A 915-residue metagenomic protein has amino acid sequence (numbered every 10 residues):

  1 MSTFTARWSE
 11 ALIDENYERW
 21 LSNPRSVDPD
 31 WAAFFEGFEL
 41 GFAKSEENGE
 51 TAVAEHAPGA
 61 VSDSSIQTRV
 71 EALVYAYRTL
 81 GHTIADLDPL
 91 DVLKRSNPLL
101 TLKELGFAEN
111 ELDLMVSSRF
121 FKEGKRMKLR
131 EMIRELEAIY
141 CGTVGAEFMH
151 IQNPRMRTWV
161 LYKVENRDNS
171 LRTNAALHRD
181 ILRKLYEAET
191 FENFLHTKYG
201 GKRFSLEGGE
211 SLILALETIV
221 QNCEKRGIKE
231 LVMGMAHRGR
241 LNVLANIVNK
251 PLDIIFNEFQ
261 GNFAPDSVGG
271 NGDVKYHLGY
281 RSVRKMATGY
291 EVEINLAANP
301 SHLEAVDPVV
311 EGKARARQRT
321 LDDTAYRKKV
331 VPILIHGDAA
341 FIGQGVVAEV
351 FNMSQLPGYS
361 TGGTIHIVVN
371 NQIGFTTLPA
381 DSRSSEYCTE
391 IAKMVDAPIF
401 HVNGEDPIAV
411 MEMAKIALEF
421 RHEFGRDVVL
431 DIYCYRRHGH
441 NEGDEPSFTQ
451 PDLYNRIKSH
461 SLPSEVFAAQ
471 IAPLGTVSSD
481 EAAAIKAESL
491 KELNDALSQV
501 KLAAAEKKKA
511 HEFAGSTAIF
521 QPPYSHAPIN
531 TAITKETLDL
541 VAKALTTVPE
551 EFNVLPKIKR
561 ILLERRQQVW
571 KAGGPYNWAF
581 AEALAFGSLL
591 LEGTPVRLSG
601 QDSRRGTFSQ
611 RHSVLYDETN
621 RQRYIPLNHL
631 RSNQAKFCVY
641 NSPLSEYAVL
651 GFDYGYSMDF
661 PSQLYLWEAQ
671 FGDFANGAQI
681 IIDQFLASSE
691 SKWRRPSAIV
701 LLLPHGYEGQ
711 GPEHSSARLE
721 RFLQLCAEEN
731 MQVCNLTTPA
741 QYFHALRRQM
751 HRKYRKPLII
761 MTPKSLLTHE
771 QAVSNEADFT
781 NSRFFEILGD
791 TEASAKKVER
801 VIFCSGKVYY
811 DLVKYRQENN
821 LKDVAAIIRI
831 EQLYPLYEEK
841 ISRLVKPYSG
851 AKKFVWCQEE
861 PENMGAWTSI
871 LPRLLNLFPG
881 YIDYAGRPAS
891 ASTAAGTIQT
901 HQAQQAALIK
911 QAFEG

Functional and structural regions predicted by a protein language model:
M1-F38, F42: Subset of Sec-pathway N-terminal targeting signals
S2-A6, L40, T361-S479, R695 (+3 more regions): Thiamine diphosphate
F38-L212, I228: Extended, charge-enriched "interface" segments that sit outside catalytic cores
L73-P89, T218-I247, L334-F351, Q355 (+6 more regions): Conserved phosphate/anionic-ligand binding catalytic regions in large, soluble enzymes, centered on
Y77-E135, P251-I254, E423-S479, A483-P523 (+3 more regions): Glycine/aspartate-rich loop-and-adjacent alpha/beta segment that forms the canonical ThDP
S170-F191, G261-E311, R315-D322, P626 (+1 more regions): Active-site cores of enzymes that catalyze phosphoryl transfer or operate on phosphate-rich substrates
E230-D396, F400, F608-Q663: Cofactor-binding active-site loop characterized by glycine-rich and histidine/acidic residues
P463, L474, S478-V596: Hard-cation-handling environments
